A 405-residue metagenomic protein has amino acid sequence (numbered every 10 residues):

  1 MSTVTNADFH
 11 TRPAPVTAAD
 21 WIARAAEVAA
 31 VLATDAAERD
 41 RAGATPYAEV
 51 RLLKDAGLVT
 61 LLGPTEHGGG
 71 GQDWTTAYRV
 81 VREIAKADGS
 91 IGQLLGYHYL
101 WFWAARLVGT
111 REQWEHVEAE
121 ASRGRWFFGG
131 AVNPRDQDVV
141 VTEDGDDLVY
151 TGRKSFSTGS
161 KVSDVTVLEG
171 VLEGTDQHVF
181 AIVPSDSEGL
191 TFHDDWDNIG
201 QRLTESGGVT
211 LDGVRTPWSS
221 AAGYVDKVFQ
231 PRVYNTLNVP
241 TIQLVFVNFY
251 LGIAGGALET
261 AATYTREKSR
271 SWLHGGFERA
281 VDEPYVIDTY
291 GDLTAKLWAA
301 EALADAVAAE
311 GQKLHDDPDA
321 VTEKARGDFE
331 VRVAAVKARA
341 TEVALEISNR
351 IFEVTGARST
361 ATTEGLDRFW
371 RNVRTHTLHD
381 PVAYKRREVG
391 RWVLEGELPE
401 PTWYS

Functional and structural regions predicted by a protein language model:
M1-A23, E27, W403-S405: Basic/polar N-terminal segments that are highly enriched at the extreme N-terminus, encompassing both cleavable
A26, G252-G255, E259, G291-W298 (+3 more regions): Generic structural signal for well-ordered, non-transmembrane alpha-helical segments in soluble/cytosolic regions
A37-D40, W298-A338, F352-T355: C-terminal helix-coil-helix/basic helical segment that borders enzyme active sites and/or dimer interfaces and provides
T45-D55, T60-V162: Glycine-rich flavin
F156-F192: A short core secondary-structure module
I199-W298: Glycine-rich beta->alpha junctions and the first turn(s) of the following alpha-helix
A309-T322, L345-W370, Y384: A glycine-biased, small/acidic residue-tolerant capping/turn segment at secondary-structure junctions
T355-S405: Glycine-rich phosphate/cofactor-binding loops in nucleotide/flavin-utilizing enzymes
